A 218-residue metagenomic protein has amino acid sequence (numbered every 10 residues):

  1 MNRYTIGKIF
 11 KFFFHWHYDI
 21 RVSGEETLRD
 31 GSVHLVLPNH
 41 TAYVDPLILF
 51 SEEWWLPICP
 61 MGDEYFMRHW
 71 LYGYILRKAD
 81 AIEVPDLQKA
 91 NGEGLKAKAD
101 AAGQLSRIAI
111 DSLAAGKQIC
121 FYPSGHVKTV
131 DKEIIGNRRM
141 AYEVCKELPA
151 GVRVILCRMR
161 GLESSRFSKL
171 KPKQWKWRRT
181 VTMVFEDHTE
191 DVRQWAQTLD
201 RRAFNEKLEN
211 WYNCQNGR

Functional and structural regions predicted by a protein language model:
R3-Y18, G73, R77: Short hydrophobic helices that act as membrane-entry/anchoring signals
I9-H40: Helix-to-loop junction immediately C-terminal to a conserved catalytic motif
D30-L95: Catalytic core of membrane glycerolipid acyltransferases/transacylases, capturing the structured, soluble-facing
V33-L35, G116-Y122, R153-I155: Residue-level preference for the first positions of well-ordered beta-strands
W70, Q104-A114: Short, charged beta->alpha transition segments
K96-Q104: Glycine-rich anion/phosphate-binding loops
I110-Y142: Catalytic-site beta-strand/loop segments enriched in glycine and acidic/polar residues
V130-L199: A cross-family acyltransferase "interaction/gating" segment
